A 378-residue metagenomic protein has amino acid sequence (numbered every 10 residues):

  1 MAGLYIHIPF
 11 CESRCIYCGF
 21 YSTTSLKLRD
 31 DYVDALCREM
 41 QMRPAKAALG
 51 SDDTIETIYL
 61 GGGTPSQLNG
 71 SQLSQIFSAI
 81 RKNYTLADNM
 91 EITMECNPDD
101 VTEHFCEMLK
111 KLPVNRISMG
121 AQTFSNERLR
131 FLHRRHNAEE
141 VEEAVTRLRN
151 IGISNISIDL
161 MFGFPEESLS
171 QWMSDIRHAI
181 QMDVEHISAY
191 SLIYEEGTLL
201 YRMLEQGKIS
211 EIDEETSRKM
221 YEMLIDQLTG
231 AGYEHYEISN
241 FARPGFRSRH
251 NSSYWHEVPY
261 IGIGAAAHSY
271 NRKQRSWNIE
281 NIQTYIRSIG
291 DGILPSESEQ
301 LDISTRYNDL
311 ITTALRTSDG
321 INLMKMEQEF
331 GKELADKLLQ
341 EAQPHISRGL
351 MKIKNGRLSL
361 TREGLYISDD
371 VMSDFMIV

Functional and structural regions predicted by a protein language model:
M1, S22-K46, T54-K332: C-terminal scaffold of the Radical SAM
M1-I8: Immediate flanking context of iron-sulfur cluster ligation sites
P9-F20: Local cysteine-cluster metal-coordination motifs and their immediate loop/turn environment, predominantly Fe-S cluster
K332-I346: Short amphipathic alpha-helical interaction segments
I346-G356: A short, conserved structural fragment
R357-T361: Minor-groove-contacting beta-hairpin "wing" of winged helix-turn-helix DNA-binding domains
E363-V378: Short, amphipathic alpha-helical interaction segments positioned at domain boundaries
